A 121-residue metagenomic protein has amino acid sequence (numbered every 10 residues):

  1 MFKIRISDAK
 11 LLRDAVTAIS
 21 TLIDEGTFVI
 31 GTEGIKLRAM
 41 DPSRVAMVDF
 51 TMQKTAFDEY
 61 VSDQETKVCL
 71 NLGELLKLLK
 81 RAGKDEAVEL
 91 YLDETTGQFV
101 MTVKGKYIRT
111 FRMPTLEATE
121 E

Functional and structural regions predicted by a protein language model:
M1-S20, G26-E121: DNA polymerase sliding clamps and clamp-related checkpoint/processivity subunits
